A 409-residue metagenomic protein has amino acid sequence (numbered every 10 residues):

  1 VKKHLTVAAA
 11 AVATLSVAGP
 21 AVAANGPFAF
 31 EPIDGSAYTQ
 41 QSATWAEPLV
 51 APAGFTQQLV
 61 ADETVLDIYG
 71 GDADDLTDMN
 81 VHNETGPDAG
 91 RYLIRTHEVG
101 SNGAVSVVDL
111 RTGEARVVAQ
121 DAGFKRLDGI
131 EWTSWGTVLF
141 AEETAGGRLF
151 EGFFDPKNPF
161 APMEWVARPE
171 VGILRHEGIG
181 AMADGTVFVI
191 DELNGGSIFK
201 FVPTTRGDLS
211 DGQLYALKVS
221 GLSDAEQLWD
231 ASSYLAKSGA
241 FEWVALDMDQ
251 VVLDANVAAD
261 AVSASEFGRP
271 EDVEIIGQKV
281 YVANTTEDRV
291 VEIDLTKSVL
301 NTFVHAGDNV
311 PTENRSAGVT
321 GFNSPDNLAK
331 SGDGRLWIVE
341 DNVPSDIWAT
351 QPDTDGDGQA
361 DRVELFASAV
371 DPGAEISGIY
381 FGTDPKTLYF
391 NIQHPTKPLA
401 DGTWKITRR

Functional and structural regions predicted by a protein language model:
V1-A23: Secretory targeting and sorting signals
A23-R409: Sequence/structural signature of beta-propeller domains
